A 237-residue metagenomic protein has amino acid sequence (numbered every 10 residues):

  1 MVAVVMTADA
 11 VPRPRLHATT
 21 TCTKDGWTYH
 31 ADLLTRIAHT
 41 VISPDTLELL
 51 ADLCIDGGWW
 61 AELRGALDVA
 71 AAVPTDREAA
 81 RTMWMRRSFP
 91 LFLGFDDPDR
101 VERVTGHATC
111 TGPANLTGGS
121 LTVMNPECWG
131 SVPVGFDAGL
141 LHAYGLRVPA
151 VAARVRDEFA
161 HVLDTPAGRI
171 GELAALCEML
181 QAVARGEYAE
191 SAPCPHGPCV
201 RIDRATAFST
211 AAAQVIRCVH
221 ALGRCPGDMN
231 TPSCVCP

Functional and structural regions predicted by a protein language model:
M1-H30, I37-T40, E48-A70: A conserved alpha-helical element in kinase catalytic cores
M1-V11, G26-W27, G197-P237: Regulatory N- and C-terminal appendages and interdomain linkers associated with kinase/kinase-like NTP transferase
T35-L50, M83-L91: Short, flexible helix-coil linker/hinge segments at the edges of structured domains or between repeats
P44-C54, Y188-C194: Short, flexible/disordered intra-domain loops and linkers
D56-T109: An alpha-helical support segment within catalytic cores of ATP-dependent transferases
T105-S120, N125: Conserved catalytic-loop position in the HRD/HxD motif
G118-E158: Active-site Asp-x-Gly
H142-G223: A conserved long alpha-helix in the C-terminal portion of kinase-like catalytic domains
